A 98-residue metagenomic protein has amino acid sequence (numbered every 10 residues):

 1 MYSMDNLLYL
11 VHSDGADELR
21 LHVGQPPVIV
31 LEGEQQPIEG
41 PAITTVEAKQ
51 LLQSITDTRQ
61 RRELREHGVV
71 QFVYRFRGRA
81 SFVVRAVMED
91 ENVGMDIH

Functional and structural regions predicted by a protein language model:
M1-D17, R65-G68: Phosphate-interacting basic helix/loop segments used at nucleotide- and nucleic-acid interfaces
D5, D14-D17, E32-E34, D57 (+2 more regions): Acidic-enriched, low-complexity/disordered segments with a strong bias for Aspartate over Glutamate
S13, V23, F76-G78: Short loop/turn positions at the edges of beta-strands in beta-sheet-rich folds
D17-H22, P26-V28: Feature captures eukaryotic membrane-trafficking machinery centered on endolysosomal pathways and lysosome-related
H22, L31, R65-H67: Short, solvent-exposed coil/turn segments
P27-G33, P37-G40: Amphipathic coiled-coil signal-relay and dimerization helices
P37-A42, V46-K49, S54-H98: P-loop NTP-binding catalytic core
